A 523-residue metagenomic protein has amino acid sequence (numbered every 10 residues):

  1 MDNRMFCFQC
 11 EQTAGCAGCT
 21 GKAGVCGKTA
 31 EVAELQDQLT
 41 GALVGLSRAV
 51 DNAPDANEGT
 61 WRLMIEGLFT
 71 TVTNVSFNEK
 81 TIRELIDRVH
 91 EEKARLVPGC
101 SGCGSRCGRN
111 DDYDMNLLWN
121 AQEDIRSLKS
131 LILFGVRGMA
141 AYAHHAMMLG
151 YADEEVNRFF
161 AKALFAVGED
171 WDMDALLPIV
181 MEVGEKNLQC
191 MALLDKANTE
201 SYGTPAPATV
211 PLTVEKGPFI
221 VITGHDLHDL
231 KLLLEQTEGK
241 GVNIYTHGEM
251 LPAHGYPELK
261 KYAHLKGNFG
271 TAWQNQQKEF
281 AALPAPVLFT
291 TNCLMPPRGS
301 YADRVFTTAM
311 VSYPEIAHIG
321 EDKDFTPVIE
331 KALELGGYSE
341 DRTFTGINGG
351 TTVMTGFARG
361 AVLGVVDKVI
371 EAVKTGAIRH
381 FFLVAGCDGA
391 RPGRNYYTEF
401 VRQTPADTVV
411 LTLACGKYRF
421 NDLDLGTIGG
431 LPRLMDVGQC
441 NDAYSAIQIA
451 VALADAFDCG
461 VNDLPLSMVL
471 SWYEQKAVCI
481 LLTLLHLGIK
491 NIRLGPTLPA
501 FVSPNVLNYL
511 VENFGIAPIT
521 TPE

Functional and structural regions predicted by a protein language model:
D2-V32, Q36, G41-G45, C100 (+2 more regions): Anaerobic metallocofactor- and corrinoid-dependent redox/one-carbon enzyme cores, especially those from methanogenesis
L43-S201: Electropositive, gly/pro-rich neighborhoods at or near active sites that engage anionic ligands
